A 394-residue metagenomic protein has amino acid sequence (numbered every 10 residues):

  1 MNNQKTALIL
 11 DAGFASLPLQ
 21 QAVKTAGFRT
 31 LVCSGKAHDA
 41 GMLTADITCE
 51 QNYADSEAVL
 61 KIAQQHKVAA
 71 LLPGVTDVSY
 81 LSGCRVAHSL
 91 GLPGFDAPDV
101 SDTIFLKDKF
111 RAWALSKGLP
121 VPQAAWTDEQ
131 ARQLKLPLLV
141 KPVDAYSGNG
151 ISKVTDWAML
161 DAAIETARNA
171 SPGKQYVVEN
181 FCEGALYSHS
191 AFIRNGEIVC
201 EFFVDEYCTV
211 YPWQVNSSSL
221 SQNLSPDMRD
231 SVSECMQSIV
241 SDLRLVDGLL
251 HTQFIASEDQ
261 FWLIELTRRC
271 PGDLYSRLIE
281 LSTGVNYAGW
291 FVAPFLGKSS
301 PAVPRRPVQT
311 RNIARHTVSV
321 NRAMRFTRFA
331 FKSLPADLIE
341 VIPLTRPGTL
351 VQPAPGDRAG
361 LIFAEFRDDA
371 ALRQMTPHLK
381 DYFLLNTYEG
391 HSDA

Functional and structural regions predicted by a protein language model:
M1-V100, G297-P301, R311, V320 (+2 more regions): ATP-binding N-terminal substructure of ATP-dependent carboxylate-amine bond-forming enzymes
S101-V177, E183, R194-E197, Q222-S238 (+2 more regions): Active-site nucleotide/adenylate-binding loops and adjacent lid/helix of ATP-dependent enzymes
S152, N180, E280, G360-R367: Short, well-ordered beta-strand elements within core beta-sheets of diverse protein domains
T155-D156, A191, V318-R322, I362-D368: Short beta-strand-to-loop capping motifs
A167-Q175, N180-Q222, D230-H251, I255-L263 (+3 more regions): Phosphate-binding core of ATP-grasp and ATP-grasp-like enzymes
L250, P335-G348: A structural supersecondary motif
I279-A293: Gly/Ser/Thr-rich active-site loops/lids in small-molecule metabolic enzymes that frequently grip phosphoryl groups
L296-D337: A glycine-rich beta-turn/hairpin centered on an aromatic-Pro dipeptide
